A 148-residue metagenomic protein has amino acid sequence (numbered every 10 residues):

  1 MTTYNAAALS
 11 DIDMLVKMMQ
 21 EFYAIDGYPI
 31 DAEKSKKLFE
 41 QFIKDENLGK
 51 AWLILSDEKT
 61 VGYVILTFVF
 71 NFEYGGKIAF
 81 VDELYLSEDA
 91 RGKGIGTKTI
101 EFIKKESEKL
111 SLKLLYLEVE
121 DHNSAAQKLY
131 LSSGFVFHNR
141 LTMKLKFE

Functional and structural regions predicted by a protein language model:
A6-S10, K17-G76, E106, F137-H138 (+1 more regions): Acetyl-CoA-dependent GNAT
A7, L84-L86, V119: Hydrophobic adenine-recognition pocket in adenosine-nucleotide-binding enzymes
V69, S87, R91, E120: Residue-level recognition of the GNAT/N-acetyltransferase active site
K77-E88: Conserved acetyl-CoA binding element of GNAT-fold acetyltransferases
L86, G92-K105, L131-S132: Conserved acetyl-CoA-binding loop-helix of GNAT-fold acetyltransferases
I100, S107-E118: Conserved GNAT acetyl-CoA-binding A-motif
K113-A126, K144-E148: Conserved beta-strand-loop-alpha-helix junction that forms the acyl-donor binding cleft
